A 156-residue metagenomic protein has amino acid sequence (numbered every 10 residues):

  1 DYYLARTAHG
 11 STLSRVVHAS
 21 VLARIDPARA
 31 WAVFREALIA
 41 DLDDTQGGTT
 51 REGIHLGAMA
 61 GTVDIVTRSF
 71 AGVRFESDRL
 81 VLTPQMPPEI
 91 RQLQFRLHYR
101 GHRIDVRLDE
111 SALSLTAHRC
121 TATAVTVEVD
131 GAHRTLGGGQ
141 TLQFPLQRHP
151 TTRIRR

Functional and structural regions predicted by a protein language model:
D1: Active-site-flanking structural segment that lines cofactor/substrate pockets
L4-A8, T12, V17-R156: Non-catalytic C-terminal accessory modules of carbohydrate-active enzymes
